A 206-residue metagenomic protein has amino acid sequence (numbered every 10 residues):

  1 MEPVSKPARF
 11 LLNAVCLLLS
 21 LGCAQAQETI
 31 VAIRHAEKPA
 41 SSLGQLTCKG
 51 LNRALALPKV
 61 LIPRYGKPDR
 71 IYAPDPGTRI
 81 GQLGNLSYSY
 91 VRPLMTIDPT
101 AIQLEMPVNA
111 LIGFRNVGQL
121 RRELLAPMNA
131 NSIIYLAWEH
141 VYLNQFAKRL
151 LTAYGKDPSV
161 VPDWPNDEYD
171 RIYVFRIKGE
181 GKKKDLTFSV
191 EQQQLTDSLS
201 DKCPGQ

Functional and structural regions predicted by a protein language model:
M1-P7: N-terminal secretory signal peptides that target proteins for export/translocation
F10-N13, L57: General helical structural elements
L12-S20: Bacterial N-terminal signal peptides
G22-A26: Sec/Tat signal peptide C-region and signal peptidase I cleavage site
Q27-N131, Y142-Q206: Active-site-proximal alpha-helix that buttresses catalytic centers in soluble enzyme cores
I133-A137: Periplasmic-binding protein-like
